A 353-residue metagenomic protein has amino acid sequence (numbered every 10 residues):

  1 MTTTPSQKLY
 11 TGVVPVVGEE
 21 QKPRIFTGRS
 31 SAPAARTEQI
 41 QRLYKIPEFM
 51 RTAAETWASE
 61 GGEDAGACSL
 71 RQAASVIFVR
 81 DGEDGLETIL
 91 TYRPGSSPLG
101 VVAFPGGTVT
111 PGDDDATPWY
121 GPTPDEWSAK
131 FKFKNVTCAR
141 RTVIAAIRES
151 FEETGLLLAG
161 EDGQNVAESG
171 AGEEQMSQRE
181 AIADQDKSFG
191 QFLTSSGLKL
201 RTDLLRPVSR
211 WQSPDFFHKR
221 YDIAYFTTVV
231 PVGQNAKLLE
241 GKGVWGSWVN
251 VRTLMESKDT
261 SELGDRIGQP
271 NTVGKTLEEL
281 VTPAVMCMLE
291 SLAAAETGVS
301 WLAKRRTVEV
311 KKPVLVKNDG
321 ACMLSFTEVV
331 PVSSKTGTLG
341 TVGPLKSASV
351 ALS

Functional and structural regions predicted by a protein language model:
T2-E152, L156-S353: N-terminal leader/linker segments that precede catalytic domains of diphosphate-processing enzymes
